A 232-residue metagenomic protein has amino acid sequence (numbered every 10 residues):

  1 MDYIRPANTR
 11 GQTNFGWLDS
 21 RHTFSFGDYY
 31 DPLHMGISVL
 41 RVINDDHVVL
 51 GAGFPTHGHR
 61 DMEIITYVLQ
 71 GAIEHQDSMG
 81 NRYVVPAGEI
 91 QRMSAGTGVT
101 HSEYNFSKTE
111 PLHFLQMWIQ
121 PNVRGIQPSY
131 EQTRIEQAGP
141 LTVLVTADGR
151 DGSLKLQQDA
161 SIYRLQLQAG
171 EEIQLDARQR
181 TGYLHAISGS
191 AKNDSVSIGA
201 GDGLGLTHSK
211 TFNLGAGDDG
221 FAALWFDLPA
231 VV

Functional and structural regions predicted by a protein language model:
M1-V232: Jelly-roll (double-stranded beta-helix
